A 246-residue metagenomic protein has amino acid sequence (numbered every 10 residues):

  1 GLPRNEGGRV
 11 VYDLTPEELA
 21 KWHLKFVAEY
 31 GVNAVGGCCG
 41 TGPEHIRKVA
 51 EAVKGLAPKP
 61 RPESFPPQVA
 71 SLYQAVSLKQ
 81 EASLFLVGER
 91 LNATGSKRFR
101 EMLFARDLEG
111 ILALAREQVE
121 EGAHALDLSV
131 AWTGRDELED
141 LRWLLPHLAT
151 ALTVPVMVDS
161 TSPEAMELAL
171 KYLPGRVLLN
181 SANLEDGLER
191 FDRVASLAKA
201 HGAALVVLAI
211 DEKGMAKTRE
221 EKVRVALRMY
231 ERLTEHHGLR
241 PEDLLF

Functional and structural regions predicted by a protein language model:
G1-L245: Domain-level signal for soluble alpha/beta catalytic cores
